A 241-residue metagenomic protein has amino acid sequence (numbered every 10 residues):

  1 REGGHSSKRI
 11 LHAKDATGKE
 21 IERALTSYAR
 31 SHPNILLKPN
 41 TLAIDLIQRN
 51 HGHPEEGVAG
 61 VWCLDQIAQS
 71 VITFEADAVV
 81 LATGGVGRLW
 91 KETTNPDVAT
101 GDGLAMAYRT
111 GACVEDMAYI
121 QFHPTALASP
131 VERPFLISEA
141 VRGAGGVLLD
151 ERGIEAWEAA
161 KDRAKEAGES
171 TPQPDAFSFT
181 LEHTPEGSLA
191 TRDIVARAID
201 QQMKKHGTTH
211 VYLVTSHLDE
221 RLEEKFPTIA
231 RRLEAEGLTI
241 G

Functional and structural regions predicted by a protein language model:
R1-S70, A82, A126-S129, Y212 (+1 more regions): Conserved redox-cofactor binding core of oxidoreductases
S6, T17-A24, P39-L42, G57 (+8 more regions): General structural feature for long, well-ordered alpha-helical segments within catalytic domains of soluble enzymes
D45, Q69, V86-R88, Q121 (+1 more regions): Glycine-rich nucleotide phosphate-binding loop and flanking beta-alpha elements of Rossmann-like dinucleotide-binding
T73-G84, A107: Short hydrophobic core segments
L81-N95: Flavin (primarily FAD) binding-site architecture
N95-Y108, V114: Thiamine diphosphate
M106, A112-I240: An anion/pyrophosphate-binding glycine-rich loop and adjacent beta-alpha core in soluble alpha-beta enzymes
